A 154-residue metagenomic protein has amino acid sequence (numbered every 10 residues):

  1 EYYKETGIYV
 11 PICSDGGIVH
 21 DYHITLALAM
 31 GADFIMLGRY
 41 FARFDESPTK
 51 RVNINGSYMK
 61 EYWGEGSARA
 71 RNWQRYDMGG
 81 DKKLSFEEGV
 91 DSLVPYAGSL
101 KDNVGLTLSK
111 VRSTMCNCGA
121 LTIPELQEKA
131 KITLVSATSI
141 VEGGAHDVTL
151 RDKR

Functional and structural regions predicted by a protein language model:
E1-S14, V19-R154: Alpha/beta catalytic cores of nucleotide-metabolism and tRNA/nucleoside-modifying enzymes
